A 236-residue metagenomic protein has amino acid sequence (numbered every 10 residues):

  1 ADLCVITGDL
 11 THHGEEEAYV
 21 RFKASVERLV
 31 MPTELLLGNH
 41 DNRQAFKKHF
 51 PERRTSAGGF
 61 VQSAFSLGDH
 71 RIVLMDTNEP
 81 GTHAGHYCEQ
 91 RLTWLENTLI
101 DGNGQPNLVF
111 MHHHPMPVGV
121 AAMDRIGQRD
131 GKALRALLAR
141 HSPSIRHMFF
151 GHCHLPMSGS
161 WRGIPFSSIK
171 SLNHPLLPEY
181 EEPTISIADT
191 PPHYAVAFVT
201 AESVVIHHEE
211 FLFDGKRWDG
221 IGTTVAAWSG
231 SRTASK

Functional and structural regions predicted by a protein language model:
A1-L3, G85-P165, V196, T224-K236: His/acidic metal-ligating clusters that form di-metal
A1-R21, V118: N-terminal active-site segment of His-dependent metallophosphoesterases
G8-L10, N39-D41, T77-N78, H113-H114 (+2 more regions): Active-site metal-binding loops of divalent metal-dependent hydrolases
G14, R43-A45, M116-G119, P156-G159 (+2 more regions): Short catalytic/ligand-binding loop motif for oxyanion handling, primarily in non-cytosolic enzymes, centered on
E16-D101, D130-I145, G159-R162, T184 (+1 more regions): Extended active-site neighborhood of metal-dependent phosphoesterases/phosphodiesterases
D69-E79, L108-H112, I164-K170, H207-E209: Active-site-proximal beta-strand elements of phosphoester/diester hydrolases
T77-N78, G119-A122, P178-E181: Short acidic, glycine/proline-rich loop/turn micro-motifs
L137, S144, M157-K236: Binuclear metal-dependent phosphoesterase catalytic core
